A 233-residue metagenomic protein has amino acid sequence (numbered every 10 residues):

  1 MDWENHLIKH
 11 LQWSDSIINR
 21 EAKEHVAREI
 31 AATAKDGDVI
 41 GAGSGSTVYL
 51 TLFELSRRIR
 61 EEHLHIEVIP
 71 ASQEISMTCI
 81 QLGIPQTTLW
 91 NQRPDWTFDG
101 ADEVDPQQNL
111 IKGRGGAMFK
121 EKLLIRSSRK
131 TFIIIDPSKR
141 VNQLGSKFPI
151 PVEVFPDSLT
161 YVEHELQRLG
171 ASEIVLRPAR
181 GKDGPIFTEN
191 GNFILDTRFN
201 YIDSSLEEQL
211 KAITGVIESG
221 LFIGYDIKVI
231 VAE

Functional and structural regions predicted by a protein language model:
D2-D99: N-terminal active-site beta-alpha-beta segment that forms phosphate/nucleotide-binding and substrate-recognition loops
D2-Q12, I17, E74-E233: Conserved phosphate- and dinucleotide-binding cores of soluble alpha/beta proteins, encompassing both enzyme active
